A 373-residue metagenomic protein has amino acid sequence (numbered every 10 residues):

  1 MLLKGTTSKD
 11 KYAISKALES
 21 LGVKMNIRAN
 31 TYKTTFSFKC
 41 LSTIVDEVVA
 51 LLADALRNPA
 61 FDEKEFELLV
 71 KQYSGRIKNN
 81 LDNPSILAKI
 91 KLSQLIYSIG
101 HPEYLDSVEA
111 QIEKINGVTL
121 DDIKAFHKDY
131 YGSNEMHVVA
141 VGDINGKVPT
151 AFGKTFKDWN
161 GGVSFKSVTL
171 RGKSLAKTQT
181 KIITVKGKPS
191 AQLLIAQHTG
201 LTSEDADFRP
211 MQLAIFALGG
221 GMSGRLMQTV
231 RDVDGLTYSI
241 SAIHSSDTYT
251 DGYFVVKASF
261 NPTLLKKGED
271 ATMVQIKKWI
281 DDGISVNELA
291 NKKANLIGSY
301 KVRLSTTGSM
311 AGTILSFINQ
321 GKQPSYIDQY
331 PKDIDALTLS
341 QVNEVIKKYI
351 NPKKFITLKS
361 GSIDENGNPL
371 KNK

Functional and structural regions predicted by a protein language model:
M1, L18, F36, L52 (+12 more regions): Buried hydrophobic packing residues in well-ordered domains
M1-L18, P189, I195, D205-L218 (+1 more regions): Active/ligand-binding-proximal structured segments within catalytic/core domains that scaffold catalytic residues
T7, A13-F126, V274, L289-G308 (+1 more regions): Acidic/histidine-enriched segments that form metal/cofactor-coordinating and catalytic pocket/exosite environments
K9, A13, L18-S20, T31-T35 (+16 more regions): Extracytoplasmic
G22-K24, L194-T199, L218-S259: A structural supersecondary motif
Q72-K91, K173-S190, Q228-T237, D282-D328 (+1 more regions): Short acidic/His-enriched helical or mixed secondary-structure segments at domain edges of catalytic enzymes and some
I99-E103, G132-T202, L304, K359-K373: An aromatic/glycine/proline-enriched structural segment found at the starts of mature extracellular/organellar domains
E113, E135-D143, V148, R171-K173 (+2 more regions): C-terminal regions of mature proteins
